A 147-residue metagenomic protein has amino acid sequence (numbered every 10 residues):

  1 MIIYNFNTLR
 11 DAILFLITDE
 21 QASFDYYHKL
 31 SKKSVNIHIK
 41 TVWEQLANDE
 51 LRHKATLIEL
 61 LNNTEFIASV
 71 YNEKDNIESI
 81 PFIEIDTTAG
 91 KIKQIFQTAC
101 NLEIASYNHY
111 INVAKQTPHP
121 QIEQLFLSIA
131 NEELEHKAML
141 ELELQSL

Functional and structural regions predicted by a protein language model:
M1-I13, F82-K93, L142-L147: Membrane-interacting alpha-helical segments
M1-K29, K33-S34: The feature marks the first
L16-E20, Y26-L30, I80-P120, L125: Acidic/histidine-rich alpha-helical segments that form the ligand environment of transition-metal centers
L16-Y27, W43-I58, E103-S106, I129-L140: Alpha-helical transition-metal enzyme core signature, strongest for iron centers
S34-I37, L57, T64, T117 (+2 more regions): Hydrophobic stripe of amphipathic alpha-helices that form coiled-coil interfaces
E59-K93: Carboxylate-rich helix-loop segments that flank metal/cofactor sites and access channels in metalloenzymes
H109-L147: Preference for long, well-ordered alpha-helical segments
